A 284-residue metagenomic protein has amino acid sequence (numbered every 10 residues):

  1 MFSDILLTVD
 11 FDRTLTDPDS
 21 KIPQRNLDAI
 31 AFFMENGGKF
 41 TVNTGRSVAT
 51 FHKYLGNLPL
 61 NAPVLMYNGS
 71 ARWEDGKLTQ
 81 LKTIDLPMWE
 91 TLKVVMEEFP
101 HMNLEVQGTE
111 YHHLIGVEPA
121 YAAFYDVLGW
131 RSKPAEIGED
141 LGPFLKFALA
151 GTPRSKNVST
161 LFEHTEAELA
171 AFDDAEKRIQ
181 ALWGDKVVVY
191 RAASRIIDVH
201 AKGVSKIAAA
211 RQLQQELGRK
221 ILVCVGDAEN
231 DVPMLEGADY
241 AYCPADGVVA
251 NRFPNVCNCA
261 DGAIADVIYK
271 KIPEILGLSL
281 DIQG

Functional and structural regions predicted by a protein language model:
F2-D4, G37, N61, F99-H101 (+2 more regions): A general structural motif
F2-L6, P23, D198-G284: Mg2+-dependent phosphoryl-transfer enzymes with acidic/Ser/Thr/Gly-rich catalytic loops
S3-T8, R25-G38, I179, E216: A short, Lys/Arg-enriched amphipathic alpha-helix followed by its capping loop at the start of a domain
D19-Y121: Active-site phosphate-binding/coordination module
L58-L60, N68, W183, G237-A238 (+1 more regions): Short, structured coil segments at secondary-structure junctions
K82, S132-A135, N255-A260: Short acidic-hydrophobic, aromatic-tinged amphipathic segments that line or gate anion-handling sites
M102-N103, Q107-V225, E229, M234: Conserved acidic, metal-coordinating active-site core of Asp-based, Mg2+-dependent phosphoryl-transfer enzymes
